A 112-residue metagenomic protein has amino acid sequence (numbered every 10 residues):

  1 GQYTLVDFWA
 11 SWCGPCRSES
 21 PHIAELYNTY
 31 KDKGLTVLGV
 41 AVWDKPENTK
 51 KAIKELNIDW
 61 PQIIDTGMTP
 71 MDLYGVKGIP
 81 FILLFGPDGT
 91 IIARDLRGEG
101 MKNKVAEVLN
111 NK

Functional and structural regions predicted by a protein language model:
G1-Q2, D32, I58, V76: Active-site acidic short loop of glycosyltransferases
Q2-T4, F8-W12, G78: Short pre-active-site segment immediately N-terminal to redox-active cysteine/selenocysteine motifs in thiol-based
L5-V6, V37, I82: Hydrophobic beta-strand anchors of alpha/beta hydrolase catalytic cores
F8-E25: Conserved redox-active cysteine motifs that mediate thiol-disulfide chemistry, especially di-cysteine Cys-X(1-2)-Cys
A10-G14, W43-P46, M68-T69, G98: Solvent-exposed loop/turn segments at secondary-structure junctions within structured extracellular/periplasmic domains
K33-N48, I58-M68: Thiol-based oxidoreductase modules, predominantly thioredoxin-like and allied folds used for disulfide exchange
A52-D59, I64-N110: Thiol/disulfide oxidoreductase modules built on the thioredoxin-like
